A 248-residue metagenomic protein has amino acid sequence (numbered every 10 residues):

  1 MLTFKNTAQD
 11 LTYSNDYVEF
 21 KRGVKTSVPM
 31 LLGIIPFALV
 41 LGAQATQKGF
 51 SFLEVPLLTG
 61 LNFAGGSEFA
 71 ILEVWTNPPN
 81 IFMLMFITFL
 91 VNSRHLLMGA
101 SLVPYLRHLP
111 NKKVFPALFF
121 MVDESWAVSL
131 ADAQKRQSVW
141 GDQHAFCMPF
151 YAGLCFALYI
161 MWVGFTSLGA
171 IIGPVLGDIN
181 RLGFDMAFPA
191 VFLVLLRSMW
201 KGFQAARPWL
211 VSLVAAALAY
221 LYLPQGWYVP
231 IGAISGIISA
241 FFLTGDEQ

Functional and structural regions predicted by a protein language model:
M1-K21: Short, Lys/Arg-rich, polar N-terminal cytosolic tail immediately upstream of the first transmembrane signal-anchor
T12, M85-R181: Helix-loop-helix junctions within the multi-pass membrane cores of secondary transporters/permeases
R22, T26-I71: Hydrophobic transmembrane alpha-helices
L32, S51-L61, L84-V91, P174-F188: Structural signature of hydrophobic alpha-helical transmembrane segments
L39-A43, G60, A70, V128 (+5 more regions): Alpha-helical transmembrane segments of multipass membrane proteins
K48-F52, N77-I81, L221-Y228: Transmembrane helix interruption/hinge and helix-loop junction motifs
F63-A64, L90-L97, V191-L196, A216-L218 (+1 more regions): Alpha-helical transmembrane segments and their membrane-interface exit regions
M148-P230, F242: Membrane-embedded alpha-helical modules
